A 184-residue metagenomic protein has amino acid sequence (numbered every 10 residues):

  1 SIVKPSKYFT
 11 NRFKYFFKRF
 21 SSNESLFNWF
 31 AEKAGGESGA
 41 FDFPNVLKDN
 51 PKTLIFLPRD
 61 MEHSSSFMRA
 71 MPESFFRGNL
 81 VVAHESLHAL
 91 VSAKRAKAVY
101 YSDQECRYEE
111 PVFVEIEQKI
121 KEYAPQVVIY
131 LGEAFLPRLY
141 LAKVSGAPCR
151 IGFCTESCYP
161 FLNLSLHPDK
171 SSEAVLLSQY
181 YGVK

Functional and structural regions predicted by a protein language model:
S1-A31: Helix-enriched interaction subdomains in cytosolic or periplasmic regions, typified by TIR/SEFIR signaling/NADase cores
K33-V46, S65: A short, well-structured juxtamembrane/interface segment
P44-L54: A short, charged/proline- and glycine-enriched loop that marks the coil->beta-strand transition at the N-terminal
T53-R77, V82: Histidine-anchored nucleotide/phosphate-binding helix
F56-P58, A83-E85, Y130-E133, F153: Short His-Asn-centered micro-motif
H63-S65, H88-A89, L136-L139: Short, well-ordered alpha-helical microsegments
S74-A124: Conserved nucleotide-cofactor-binding alpha/beta core module
E117, A124-K184: Conserved nucleotide-diphosphate donor binding/catalytic pocket of glycan-assembly enzymes
